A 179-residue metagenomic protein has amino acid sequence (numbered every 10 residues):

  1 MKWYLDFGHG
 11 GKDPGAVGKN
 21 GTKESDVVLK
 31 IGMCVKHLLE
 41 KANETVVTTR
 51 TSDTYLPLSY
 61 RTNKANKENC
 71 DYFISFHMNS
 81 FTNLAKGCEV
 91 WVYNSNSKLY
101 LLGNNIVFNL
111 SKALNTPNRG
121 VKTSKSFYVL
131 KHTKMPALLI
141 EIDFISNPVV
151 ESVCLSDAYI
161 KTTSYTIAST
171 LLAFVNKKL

Functional and structural regions predicted by a protein language model:
M1-W3: Extreme N-terminal starter segment of soluble prokaryotic enzymes
D6-D13: Short acidic/polar micro-motifs centered on Gly/Asp/Asn
D13-P14, P148: Short, solvent-exposed loop/turn elements at domain surfaces
G15-L29: Glycine- and acidic-residue-enriched helix-capping/strand-helix junction motifs
S25-L179: Active-site-proximal helix/loop segments of hydrolytic enzymes
